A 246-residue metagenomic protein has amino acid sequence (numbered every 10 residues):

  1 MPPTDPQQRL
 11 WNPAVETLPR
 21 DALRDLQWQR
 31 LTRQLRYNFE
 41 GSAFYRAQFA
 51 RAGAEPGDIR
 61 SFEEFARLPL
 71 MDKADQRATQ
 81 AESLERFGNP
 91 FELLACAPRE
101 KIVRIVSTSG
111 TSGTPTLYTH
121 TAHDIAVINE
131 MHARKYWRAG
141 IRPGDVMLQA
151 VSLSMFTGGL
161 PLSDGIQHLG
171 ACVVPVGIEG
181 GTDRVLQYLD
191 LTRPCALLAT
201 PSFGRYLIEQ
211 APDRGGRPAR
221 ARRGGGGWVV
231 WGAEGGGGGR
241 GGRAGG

Functional and structural regions predicted by a protein language model:
M1-S107, G113-E130, R138: Nucleotide 5′-phosphate-binding alpha/beta core
P2-Y37, A43, L169-G246: Active-site glycine/GP-rich loop and adjacent strand/helix microenvironment that borders small-molecule binding pockets
N38, T108, M147, L197: Residue-level signal for inorganic ion chemistry
A47, R134, D164, H168 (+1 more regions): Surface-exposed charge patches
I102, I125, S152-S154, S202: Short glycine-enriched loops at secondary-structure junctions
G113-V127, S163-V174, L191-L198: Acidic/glycine-enriched edge-of-secondary-structure segments
I128-V146, G181-P194: Conserved ATP-dependent adenylate/AMP-binding module captured primarily in the ANL superfamily
W137-A171: Conserved AMP-binding loop of ANL adenylate-forming enzymes
